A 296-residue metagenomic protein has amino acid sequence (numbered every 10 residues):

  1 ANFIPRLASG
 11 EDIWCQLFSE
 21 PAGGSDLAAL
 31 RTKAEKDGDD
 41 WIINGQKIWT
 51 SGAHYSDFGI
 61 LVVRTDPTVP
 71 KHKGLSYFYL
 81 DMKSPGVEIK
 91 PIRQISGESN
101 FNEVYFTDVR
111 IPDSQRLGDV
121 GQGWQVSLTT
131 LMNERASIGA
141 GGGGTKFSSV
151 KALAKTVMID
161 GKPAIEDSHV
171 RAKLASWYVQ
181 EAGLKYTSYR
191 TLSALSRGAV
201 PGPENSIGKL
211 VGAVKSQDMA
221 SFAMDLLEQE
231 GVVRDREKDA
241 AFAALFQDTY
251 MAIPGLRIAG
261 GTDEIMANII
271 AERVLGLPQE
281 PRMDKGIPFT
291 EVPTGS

Functional and structural regions predicted by a protein language model:
A1-E20, K36-D39: FAD-binding glycine-rich core of flavoenzymes that anchor FAD
Q16, A34, I43-G45, F78 (+5 more regions): Buried hydrophobic positions in well-ordered alpha/beta secondary-structure cores of metabolic enzymes
G23-G24, I48-H54, I95-S96, G255-G260: Glycine-rich phosphate/pyrophosphate-binding beta-alpha loops
D26-N44, R236-L245: Cytochrome P450 C-terminal beta-domain/meander region
N44-K90: A short core secondary-structure module
V87-Y186, P201, S206, L256 (+1 more regions): Glycine-rich beta->alpha junctions and the first turn(s) of the following alpha-helix
V126-N133, S137-A140, G231-S296: Glycine-rich phosphate/cofactor-binding loops in nucleotide/flavin-utilizing enzymes
I159, S168, A182-D239: C-terminal helix-coil-helix/basic helical segment that borders enzyme active sites and/or dimer interfaces and provides
